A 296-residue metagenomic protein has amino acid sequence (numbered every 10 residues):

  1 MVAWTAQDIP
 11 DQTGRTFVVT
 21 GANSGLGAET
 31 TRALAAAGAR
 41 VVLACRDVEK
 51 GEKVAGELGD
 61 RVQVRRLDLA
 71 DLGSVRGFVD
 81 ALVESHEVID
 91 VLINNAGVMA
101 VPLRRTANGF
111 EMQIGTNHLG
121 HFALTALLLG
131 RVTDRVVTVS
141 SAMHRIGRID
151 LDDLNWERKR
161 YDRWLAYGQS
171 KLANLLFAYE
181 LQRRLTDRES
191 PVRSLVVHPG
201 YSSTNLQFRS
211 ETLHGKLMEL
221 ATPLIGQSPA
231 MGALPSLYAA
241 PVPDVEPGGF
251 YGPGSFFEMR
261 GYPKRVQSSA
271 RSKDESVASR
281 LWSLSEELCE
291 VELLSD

Functional and structural regions predicted by a protein language model:
M1-E211, L288-D296: Rossmann-fold NAD(P)H-dependent dehydrogenase/reductase core
L43, L67, L224, A270-K273: Pocket-edge positions in alpha/beta enzyme catalytic cores
I149-N155, R209-L213, G252-K264: Short, flexible, mixed-charge acidic loops at enzyme active sites
E157, T212-T222: A short C-terminal helix-loop "cap" of Rossmann-like NAD(P)-dependent dehydrogenase/epimerase domains
S170, E219-V266, E275-S279: C-terminal helical subdomain
S269-D296: C-terminal amphipathic/interface module of NAD(P)-dependent oxidoreductases and related NAD-binding regulators
